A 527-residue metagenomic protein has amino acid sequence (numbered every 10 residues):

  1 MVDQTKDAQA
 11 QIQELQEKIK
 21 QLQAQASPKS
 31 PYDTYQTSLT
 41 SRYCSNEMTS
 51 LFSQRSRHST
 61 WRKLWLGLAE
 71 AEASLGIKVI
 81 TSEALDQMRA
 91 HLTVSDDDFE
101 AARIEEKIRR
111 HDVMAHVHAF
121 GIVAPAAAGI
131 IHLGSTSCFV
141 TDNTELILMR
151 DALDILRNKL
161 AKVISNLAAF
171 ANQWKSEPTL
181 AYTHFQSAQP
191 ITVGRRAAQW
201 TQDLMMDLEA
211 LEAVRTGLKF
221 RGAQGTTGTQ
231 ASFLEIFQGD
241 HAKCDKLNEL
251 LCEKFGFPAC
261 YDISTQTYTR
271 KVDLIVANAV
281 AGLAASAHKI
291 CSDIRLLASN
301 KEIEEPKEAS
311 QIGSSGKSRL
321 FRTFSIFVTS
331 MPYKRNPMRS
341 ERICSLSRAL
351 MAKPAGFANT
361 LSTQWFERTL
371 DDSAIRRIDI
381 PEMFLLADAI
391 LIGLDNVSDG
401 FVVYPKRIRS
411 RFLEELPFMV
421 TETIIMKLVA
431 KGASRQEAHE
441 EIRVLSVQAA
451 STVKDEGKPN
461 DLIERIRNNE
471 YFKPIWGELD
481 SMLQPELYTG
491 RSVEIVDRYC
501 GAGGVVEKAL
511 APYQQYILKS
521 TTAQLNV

Functional and structural regions predicted by a protein language model:
A8, I12-L15, I19-L22: The feature captures the hydrophobic core positions of alpha-helical coiled-coils
I19-C252, F327-V328, M338-R342, A449 (+2 more regions): A helix-coil-helix interface module used to build multimeric assemblies and to scaffold catalytic/cofactor sites
T49-S53, E100-A102, Q311-R342, E367-E382 (+4 more regions): Short beta-alpha connecting loops at secondary-structure transitions that line or flank enzyme active sites
L68-A71, L156, L160-V163, L167-F170 (+12 more regions): Amphipathic alpha-helices that form helix-helix packing interfaces
D207, L211, P258, Q266-S373 (+1 more regions): Glycine-rich anion/phosphate-binding loop at the beta-strand->alpha-helix junction
L250-Q266: A short, charged helix-loop
E304, S310-Q311, Y404, E441-Q448: Active/binding-pocket-proximal capping segment
A349-R435, E441: Long, amphipathic alpha-helical stalk/connector segments used for oligomerization, subunit docking, or mechanical
